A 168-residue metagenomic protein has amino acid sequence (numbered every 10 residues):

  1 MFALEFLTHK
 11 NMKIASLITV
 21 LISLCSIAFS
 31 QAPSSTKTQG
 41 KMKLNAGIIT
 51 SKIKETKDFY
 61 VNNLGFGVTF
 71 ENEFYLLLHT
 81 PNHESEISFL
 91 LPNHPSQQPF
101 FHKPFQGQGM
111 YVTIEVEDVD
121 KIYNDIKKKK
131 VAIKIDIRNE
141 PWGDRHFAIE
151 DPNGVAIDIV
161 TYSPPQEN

Functional and structural regions predicted by a protein language model:
M1-T38: Bacterial Sec-dependent N-terminal signal peptides
Q31-N45, G67-E117, Y123-E150, T161-N168: Vicinal oxygen chelate
T50-K52, P141: Conserved beta-strand-loop-alpha-helix junction that forms the acyl-donor binding cleft
K52-I53, E117-V119: Helix N-cap motif at beta-to-alpha junctions
T56, Y60-V61, I126, G154: Conserved active-site tyrosine of GNAT-family acetyltransferases
